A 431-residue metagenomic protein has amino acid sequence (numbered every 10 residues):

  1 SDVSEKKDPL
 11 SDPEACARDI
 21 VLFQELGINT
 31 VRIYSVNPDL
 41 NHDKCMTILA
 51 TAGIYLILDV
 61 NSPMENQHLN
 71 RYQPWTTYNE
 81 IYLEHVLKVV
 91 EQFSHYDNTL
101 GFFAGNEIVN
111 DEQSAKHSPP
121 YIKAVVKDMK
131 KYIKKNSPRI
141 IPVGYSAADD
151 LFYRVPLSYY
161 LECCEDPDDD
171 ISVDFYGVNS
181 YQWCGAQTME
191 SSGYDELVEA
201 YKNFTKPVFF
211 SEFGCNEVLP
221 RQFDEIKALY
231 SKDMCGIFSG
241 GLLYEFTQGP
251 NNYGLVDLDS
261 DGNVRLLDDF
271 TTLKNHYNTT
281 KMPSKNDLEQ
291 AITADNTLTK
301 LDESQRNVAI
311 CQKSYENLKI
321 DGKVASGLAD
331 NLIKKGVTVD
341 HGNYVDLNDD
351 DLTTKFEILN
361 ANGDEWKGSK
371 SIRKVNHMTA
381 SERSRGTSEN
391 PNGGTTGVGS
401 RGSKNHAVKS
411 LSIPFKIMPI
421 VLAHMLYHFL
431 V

Functional and structural regions predicted by a protein language model:
S1-A52, L87-E91: Active-site-adjacent substrate/metal-binding segments within catalytic domains of carbohydrate-active enzymes
S4-F23, Y82-V90, Y153-D168, I226-L229: Short, acidic/polar
V31-I33, L56-V60, L100-A104, V143-Y145 (+3 more regions): Hydrophobic faces of well-ordered beta-strands that scaffold small-molecule active sites in alpha/beta enzyme cores
V86-K116, G144: Active-site groove signature of glycoside hydrolases
S114-S231: Noncatalytic carbohydrate-binding groove/subsite architecture in carbohydrate-active enzymes
V218-L298, S304-I310, S314-E316, D321-N331: Substrate-binding cleft of secreted/luminal carbohydrate-active enzymes
T280-N390: C-terminal functional modules
K404-V431: Cleavable C-terminal sorting propeptides in eukaryotic secreted/cell-surface proteins
